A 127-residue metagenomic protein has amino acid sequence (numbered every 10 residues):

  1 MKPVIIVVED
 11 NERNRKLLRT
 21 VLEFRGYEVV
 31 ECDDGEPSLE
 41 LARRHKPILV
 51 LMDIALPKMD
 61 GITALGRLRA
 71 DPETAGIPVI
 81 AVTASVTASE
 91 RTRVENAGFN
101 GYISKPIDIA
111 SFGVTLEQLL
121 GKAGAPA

Functional and structural regions predicted by a protein language model:
E9: Conserved acidic carboxylate
R13, D34-P37, D60-G66: Acidic catalytic/metal-coordinating carboxylates
K16-F24: Charged docking surfaces used in two-component/phosphorelay signaling
G26-D33, L41, I103: Short hydrophobic/Thr-rich beta-strand motif most characteristic of the beta2 strand and flanking loop of CheY-like
E40, I62-A75: Short amphipathic alpha-helix used as the core "switch/output" element in two-component signaling
H45-L51, L56: Active-site beta3 strand of CheY-like receiver
P57-D60, A75, T87: The feature encodes the CheY-like receiver
I107-L116, G124: C-terminal output helix
